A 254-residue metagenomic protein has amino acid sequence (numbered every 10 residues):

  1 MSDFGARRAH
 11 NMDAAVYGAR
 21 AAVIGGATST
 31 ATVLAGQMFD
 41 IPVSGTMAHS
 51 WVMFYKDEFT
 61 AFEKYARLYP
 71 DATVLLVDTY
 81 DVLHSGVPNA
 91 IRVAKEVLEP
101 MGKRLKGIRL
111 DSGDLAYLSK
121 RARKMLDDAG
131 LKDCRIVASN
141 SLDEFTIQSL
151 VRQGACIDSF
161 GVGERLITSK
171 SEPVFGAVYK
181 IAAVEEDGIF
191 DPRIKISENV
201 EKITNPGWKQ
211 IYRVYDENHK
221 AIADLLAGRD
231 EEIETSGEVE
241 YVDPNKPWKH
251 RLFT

Functional and structural regions predicted by a protein language model:
M1-L131, L142-T146, R152, D187: Buried, small/hydrophobic-residue-enriched core segments of structured protein domains
S44, I108, I136, D158-F160: Hydrophobic residues within beta-strands of alpha/beta enzymes
D127-A129, C134, L142-T254: Gly/Ser/Thr/Ala-enriched C-terminal appendages of enzymes
S139: Short hydrophobic "strand-cap" motifs at the C-terminus of beta-strands
